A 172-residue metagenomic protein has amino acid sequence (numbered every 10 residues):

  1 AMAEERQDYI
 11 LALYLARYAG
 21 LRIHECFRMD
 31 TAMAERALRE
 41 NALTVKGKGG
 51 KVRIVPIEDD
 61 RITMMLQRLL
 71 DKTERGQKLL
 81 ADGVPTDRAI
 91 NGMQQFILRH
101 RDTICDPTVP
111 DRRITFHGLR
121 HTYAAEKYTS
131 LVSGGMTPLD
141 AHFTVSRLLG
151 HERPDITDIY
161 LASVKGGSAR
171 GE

Functional and structural regions predicted by a protein language model:
A1-I23: Basic, Lys/Arg- and aromatic-enriched nucleic-acid-binding interface segment
D8, R22, R53, L66-Q67 (+1 more regions): Short, cationic motifs built from Arg/Lys/His that form the positively charged side of catalytic pockets
Y14, G118-D155, I159: C-terminal catalytic core of tyrosine-transesterase DNA break-rejoin enzymes
R28-M65: Conserved tyrosine-mediated DNA breakage-rejoining catalytic core shared by Y-recombinases
D30, Y160-L161: DNA major-groove recognition helix of helix-turn-helix
A32-R39, D102-T108, L131-L139: Alpha-helix termini
E58-S130: Active-site/catalytic core of tyrosine-dependent DNA strand-transfer enzymes
S168-E172: C-terminal secondary-structure termini that scaffold catalytic or DNA-interacting sites
